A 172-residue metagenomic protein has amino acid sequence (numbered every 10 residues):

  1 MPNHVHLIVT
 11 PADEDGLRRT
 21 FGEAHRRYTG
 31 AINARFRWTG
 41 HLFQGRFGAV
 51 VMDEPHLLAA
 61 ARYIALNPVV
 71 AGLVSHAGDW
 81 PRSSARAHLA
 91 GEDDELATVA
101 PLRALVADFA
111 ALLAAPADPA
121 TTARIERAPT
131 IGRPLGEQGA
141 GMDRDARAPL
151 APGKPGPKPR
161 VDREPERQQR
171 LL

Functional and structural regions predicted by a protein language model:
M1, T10-L172: Short Pro-Cys-Gly-centered "Cys-loop" motif that presents a nucleophilic cysteine in a tight turn
H4: Glycine/serine-rich anion-binding loops at beta->alpha junctions that coordinate negatively charged ligand groups
